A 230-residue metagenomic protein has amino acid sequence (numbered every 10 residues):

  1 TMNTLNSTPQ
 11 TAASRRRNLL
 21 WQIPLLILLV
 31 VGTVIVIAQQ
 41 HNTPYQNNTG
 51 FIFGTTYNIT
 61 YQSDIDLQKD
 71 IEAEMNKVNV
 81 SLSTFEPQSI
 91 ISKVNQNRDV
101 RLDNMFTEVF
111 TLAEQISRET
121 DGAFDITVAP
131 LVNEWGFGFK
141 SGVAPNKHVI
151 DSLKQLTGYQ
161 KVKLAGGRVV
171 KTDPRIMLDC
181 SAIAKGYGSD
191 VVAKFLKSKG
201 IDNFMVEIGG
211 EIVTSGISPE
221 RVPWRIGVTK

Functional and structural regions predicted by a protein language model:
N3-K230: Mature catalytic core of soluble alpha/beta enzymes
